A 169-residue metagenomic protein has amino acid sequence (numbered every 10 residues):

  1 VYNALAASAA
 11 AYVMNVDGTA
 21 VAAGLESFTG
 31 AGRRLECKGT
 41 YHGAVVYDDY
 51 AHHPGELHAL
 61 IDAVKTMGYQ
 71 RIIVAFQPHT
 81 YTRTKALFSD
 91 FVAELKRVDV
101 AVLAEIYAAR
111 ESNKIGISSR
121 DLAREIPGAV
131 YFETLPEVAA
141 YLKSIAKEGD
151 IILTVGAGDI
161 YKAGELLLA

Functional and structural regions predicted by a protein language model:
V1-V100: Nucleotide phosphate-binding/pyrophosphate-handling subdomain across enzymes that bind or process nucleotide phosphates
Y50-H53, L135, G156: Helix N-cap/beta->alpha junction signal
A59, A86-F88, K114-I115, K143 (+1 more regions): Short amphipathic alpha-helical segments
P78-Y81, I106-A109, A157-I160: Short glycine-rich anion-binding loops that position phosphate/pyrophosphate groups of nucleotides and phosphorylated
V92-E148: C-terminal helical cap/extension that packs against the catalytic core of soluble nucleotide-cofactor enzymes
E137-L168: A glycine-rich beta-strand to alpha-helix segment that forms a phosphate/ribose-binding loop at ligand/cofactor sites
